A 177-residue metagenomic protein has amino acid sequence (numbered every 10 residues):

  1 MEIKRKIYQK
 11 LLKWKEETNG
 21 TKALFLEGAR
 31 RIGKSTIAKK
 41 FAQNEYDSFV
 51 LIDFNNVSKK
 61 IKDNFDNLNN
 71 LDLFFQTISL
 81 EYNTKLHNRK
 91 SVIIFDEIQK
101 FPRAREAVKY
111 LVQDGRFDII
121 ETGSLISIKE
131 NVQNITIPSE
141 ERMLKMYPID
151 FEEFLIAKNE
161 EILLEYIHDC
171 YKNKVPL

Functional and structural regions predicted by a protein language model:
E2-T18: Pre-Walker A adenine-sensing motif
L26: Hydrophobic anchor at the beta1->P-loop junction of P-loop NTPases
K34: Conserved lysine of the Walker
I37, F41: Hydrophobic positions on the alpha1 helix immediately C-terminal to the Walker A/P-loop
N56-R89: Short glycine-rich substrate-engagement loop in P-loop NTPases that contacts/grips substrate
I94, D118-S124, K145, F154: Structural recognition of the conserved hydrophobic beta-strand(s) that form the central parallel beta-sheet of P-loop
V112-I135: Sensor-1/coupling segment of RecA-like P-loop NTPase cores
N131-L177: Interdomain motor-coupling "hinge/lid" segment immediately C-terminal to the ATP-binding subdomain of NTP-driven enzymes
